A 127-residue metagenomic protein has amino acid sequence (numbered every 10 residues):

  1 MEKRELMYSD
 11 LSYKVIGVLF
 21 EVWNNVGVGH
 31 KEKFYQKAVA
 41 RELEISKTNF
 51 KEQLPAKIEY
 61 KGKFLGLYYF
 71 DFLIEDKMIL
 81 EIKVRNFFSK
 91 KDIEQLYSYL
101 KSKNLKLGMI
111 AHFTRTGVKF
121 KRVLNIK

Functional and structural regions predicted by a protein language model:
M1-K47, V118, L124-K127: Solvent-exposed, charged helical/coil patches that constitute nucleic-acid or partner-interaction surfaces
G27, F50, F72-N86, Y99: Conserved catalytic cores of phosphodiester-cleaving nucleases, focusing on short active-site segments
S46-E59: A short acidic/basic microdomain associated with nuclease active sites
K83-K127: Nucleic-acid nuclease catalytic cores
